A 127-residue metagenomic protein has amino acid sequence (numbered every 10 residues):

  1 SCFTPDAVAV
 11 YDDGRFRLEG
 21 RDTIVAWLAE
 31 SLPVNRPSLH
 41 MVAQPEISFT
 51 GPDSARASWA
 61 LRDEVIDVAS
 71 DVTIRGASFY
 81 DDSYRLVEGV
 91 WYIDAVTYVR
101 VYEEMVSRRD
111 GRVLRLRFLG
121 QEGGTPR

Functional and structural regions predicted by a protein language model:
S1-L61: A solvent-exposed, acidic/Ser-Thr-rich amphipathic alpha-helical stretch
V10, L18-E19, V65-I66, V101-V106: Short catalytic/ligand-binding loop motif for oxyanion handling, primarily in non-cytosolic enzymes, centered on
E19-G20, G76-S78, R112-L116: Juxtamembrane/interface motifs at transmembrane-helix termini
H40-V42, I74-Y80: Short, surface-exposed coil-to-beta transition loops
R56, A77-R108: Short beta-strand edge/turn micro-motifs at domain boundaries
L61-V65, Y84-L86: Beta-strand elements of well-folded, non-transmembrane domains
D63-I74: Short, cysteine-centered beta-strand-loop-beta hairpins and adjacent loop/turn segments enriched in charged/polar
E104-R127: Acidic/histidine-enriched, glycine/proline-rich intrinsically disordered or flexible terminal extensions
